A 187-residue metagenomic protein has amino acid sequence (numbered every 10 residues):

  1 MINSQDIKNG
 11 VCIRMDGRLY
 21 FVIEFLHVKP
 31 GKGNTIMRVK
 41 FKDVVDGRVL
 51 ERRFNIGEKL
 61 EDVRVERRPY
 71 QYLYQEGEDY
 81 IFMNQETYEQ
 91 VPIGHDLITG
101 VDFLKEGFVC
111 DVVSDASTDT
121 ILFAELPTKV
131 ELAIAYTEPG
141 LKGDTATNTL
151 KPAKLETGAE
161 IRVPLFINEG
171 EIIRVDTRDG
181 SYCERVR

Functional and structural regions predicted by a protein language model:
I2-F21, F25-R187: Acidic-enriched and Gly/Ser
